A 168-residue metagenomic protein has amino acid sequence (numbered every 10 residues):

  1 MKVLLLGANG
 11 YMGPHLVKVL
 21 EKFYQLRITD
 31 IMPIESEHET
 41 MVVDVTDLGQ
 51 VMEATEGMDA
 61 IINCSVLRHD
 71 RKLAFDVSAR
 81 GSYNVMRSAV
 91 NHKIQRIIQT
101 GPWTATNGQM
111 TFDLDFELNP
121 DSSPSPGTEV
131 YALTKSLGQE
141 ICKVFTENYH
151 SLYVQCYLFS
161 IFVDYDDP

Functional and structural regions predicted by a protein language model:
V3-F23: N-terminal Rossmann NAD(P)H-binding glycine-rich loop of SDR-like oxidoreductase domains
L6, T29, I61-S65, I97-W103 (+1 more regions): SDR active-site strand-loop-helix element
Y24-E35: Conserved glycine-rich Rossmann-like NAD(P)H-binding loop of the short-chain dehydrogenase/reductase
E35-E37, V42-R80: NAD(P)H-binding glycine-rich loop region in Rossmannoid oxidoreductase-like domains and their noncatalytic homologs
L67-F75, G108-D113, D167: Conserved catalytic-core motifs of eukaryotic protein kinase domains, centered on the activation segment
N84-T128: Conserved Rossmann-fold NAD(P)-dependent oxidoreductase catalytic core, especially the SDR/UDP-sugar
V130, T134-L137: Active-site helix of classical SDR
Q139-D164: Conserved beta-loop-beta element that borders a ligand/cofactor-binding pocket
